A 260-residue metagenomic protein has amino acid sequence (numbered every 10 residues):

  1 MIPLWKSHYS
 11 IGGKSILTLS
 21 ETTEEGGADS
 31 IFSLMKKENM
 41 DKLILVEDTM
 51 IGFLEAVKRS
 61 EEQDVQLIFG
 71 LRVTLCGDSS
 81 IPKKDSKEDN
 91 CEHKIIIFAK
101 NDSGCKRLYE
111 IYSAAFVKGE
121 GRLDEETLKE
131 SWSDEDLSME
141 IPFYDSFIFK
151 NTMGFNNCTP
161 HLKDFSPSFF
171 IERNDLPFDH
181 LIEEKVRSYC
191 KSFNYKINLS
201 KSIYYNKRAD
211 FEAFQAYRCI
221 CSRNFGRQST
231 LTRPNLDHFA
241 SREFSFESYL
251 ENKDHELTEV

Functional and structural regions predicted by a protein language model:
M1-V260: Phosphodiester-processing cores and adjacent nucleic acid-binding clamps
